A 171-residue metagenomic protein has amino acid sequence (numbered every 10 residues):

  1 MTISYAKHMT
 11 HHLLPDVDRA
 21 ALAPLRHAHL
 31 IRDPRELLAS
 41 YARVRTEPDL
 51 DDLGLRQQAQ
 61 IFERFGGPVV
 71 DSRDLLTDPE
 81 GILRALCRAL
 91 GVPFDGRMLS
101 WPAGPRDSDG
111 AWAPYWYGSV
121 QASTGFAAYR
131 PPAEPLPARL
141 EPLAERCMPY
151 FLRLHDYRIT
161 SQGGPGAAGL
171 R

Functional and structural regions predicted by a protein language model:
M1-I3: Active-site donor-binding segments of glycosyltransferases and PAPS-dependent sulfotransferases
A6-R97, A113-A122: PAPS-dependent sulfotransferase catalytic domain
R97-R171: PAPS-dependent sulfotransferases, especially Golgi type II membrane carbohydrate sulfotransferases
